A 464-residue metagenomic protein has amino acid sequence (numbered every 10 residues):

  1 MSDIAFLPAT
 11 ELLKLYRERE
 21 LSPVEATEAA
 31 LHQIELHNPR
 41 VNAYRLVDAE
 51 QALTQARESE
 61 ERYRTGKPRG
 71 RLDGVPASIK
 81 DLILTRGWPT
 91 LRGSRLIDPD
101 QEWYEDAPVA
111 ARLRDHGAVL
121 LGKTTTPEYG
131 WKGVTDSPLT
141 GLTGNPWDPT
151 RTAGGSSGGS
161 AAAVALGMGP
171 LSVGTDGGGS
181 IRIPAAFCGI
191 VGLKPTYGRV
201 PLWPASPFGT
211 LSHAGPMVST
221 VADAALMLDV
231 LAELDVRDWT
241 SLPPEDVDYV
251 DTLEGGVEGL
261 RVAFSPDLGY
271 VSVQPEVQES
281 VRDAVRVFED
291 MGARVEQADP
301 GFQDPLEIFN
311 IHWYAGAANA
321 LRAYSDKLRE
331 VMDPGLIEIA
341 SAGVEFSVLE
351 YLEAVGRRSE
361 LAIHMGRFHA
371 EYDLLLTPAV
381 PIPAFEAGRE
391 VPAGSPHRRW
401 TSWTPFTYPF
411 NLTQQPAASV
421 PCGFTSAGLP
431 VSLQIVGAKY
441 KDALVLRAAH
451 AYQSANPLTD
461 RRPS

Functional and structural regions predicted by a protein language model:
M1-T54, D290-G292, E350, R461-S464: An N-terminal boundary/leader segment
E11-K14, E258, P305, R322-L412 (+2 more regions): Serine-dependent amide/ester hydrolase catalytic core
E20-E28, I34-D98, W103: N-terminal, positively charged, Ser/Thr/Ala/Gly-biased leader segments that form transit/presequence-like amphipathic
P23-E28, R57, D251, P275-D299 (+3 more regions): Acyltransferase
A30, A52, G74, K80 (+7 more regions): Conserved hydrophobic/aromatic pocket- or pore-lining residues that grip, position, or stack substrates in active sites
L36, D115, A165-Y270, R282-M291 (+4 more regions): Structural helix-boundary/capping segments
L72-A214, W239, D267, A379-H397: Short glycine/serine-rich loop/turn segments
L72-R92, D251-S265, Y314-G366, P378 (+1 more regions): Short helix-loop capping/hinge segments that flank enzyme active sites or metal/cofactor-binding pockets
